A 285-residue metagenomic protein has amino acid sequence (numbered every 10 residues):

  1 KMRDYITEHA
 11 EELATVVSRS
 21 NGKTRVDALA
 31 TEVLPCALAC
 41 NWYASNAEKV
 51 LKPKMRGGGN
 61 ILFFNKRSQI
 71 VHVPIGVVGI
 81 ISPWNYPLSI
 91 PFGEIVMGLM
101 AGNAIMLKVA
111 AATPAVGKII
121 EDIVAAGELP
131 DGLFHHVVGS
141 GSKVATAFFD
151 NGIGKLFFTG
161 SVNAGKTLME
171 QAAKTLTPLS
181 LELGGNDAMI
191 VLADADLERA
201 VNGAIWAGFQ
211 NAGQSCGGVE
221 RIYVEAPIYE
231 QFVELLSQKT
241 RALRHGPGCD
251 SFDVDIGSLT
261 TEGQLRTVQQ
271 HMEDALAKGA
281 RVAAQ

Functional and structural regions predicted by a protein language model:
K1-K66, A242, T260: N-terminal Rossmann-like NAD(P)+-binding subdomain of aldehyde/semialdehyde dehydrogenases
M2-Y5, H9-E12, I119, I123-L129 (+5 more regions): Generic non-transmembrane alpha-helical segments
A10-L13, P130, S215, F252: N-terminal alpha-helical segment
G57-R199, D253: Rossmann-like NAD(P) dinucleotide-binding subdomain of oxidoreductase/dehydrogenase enzymes
K155, N163-Q285: ALDH superfamily catalytic-core signature
